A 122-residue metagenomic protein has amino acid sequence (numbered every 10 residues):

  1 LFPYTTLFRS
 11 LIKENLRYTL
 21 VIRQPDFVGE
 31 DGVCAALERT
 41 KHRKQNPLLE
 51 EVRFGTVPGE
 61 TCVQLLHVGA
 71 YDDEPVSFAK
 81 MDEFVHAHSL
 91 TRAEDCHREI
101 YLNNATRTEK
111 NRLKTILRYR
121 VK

Functional and structural regions predicted by a protein language model:
F2-L7: Short, small-residue-biased leader/transition segments that mark boundaries at the very start of proteins
F8, L113-T115: Aromatic/basic-lined ligand-recognition segments that form π-stacking hydrophobic pockets flanked by Lys/Arg to engage
L11-G32: Extracellular-facing segments of soluble proteins and assemblies that are Gly/Ser/Thr-biased and enriched in aromatics
K13-R17, E60, R112: Short connector loops at helix/strand junctions that flank enzyme active sites, especially segments positioning acidic
I22, I116-K122: A short, hydrophobic, proline-anchored segment that marks a local hinge/packing element in signaling and regulatory
V33-D73: A mid-sequence, solvent-exposed acidic-amphipathic segment
E38-H42, Y71-A93: Long, well-ordered alpha-helical scaffolding segments within enzyme catalytic domains, especially pronounced
D95-L113: Beta-rich nucleic-acid/ligand-interaction surfaces
